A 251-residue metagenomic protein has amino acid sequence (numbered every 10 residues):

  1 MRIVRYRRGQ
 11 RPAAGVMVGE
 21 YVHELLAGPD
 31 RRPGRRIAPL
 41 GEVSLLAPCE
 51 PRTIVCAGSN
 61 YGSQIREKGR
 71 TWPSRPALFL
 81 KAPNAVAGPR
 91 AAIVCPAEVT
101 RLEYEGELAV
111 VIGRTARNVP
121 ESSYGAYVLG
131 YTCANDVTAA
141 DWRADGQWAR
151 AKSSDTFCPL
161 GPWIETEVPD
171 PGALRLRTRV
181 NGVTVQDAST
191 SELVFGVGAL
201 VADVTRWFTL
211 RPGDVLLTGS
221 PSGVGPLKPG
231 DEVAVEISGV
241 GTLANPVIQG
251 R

Functional and structural regions predicted by a protein language model:
M1-P76, E167, P171, R177-R179 (+2 more regions): N-terminal non-catalytic cap/leader segment that marks the start of a structured domain
S44-P48, Q64, A140-R251: Catalytic-pocket segment enriched in acidic/His residues
C56, E103-E105, R211, K228-P229: Residue-level recognition of short, solvent-exposed, well-ordered loop/turn junctions that link secondary-structure
W72-P89, Y104, A234-S238: Structural signature of FAD isoalloxazine-binding scaffolds in flavoprotein oxidoreductases
K81, G106-L108, I112-R114, T132-V137 (+2 more regions): Short, structured patches in soluble enzyme cores that scaffold and shape functional sites
P89-A109: A structural-propensity feature for long, helix-poor, extended segments
R117-Y131: N-terminal accessory regions of nucleic-acid-interacting proteins
